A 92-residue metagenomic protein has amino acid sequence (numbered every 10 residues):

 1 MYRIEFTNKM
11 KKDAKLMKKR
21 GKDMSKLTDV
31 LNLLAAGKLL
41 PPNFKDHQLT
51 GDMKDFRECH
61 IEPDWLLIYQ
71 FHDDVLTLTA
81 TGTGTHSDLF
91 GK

Functional and structural regions predicted by a protein language model:
R3, K9-K12, K19-M24, T50 (+3 more regions): Enriched for short, Lys/Arg-rich terminal
L16-K19, A36: Secondary-structure boundary motif
L31, K45, L76-L78: N-terminal hydrophobic or amphipathic segments with adjacent small-residue motifs that include Sec signal peptides
L33-H60: A short, surface-exposed loop/turn module that caps and links secondary-structure elements
